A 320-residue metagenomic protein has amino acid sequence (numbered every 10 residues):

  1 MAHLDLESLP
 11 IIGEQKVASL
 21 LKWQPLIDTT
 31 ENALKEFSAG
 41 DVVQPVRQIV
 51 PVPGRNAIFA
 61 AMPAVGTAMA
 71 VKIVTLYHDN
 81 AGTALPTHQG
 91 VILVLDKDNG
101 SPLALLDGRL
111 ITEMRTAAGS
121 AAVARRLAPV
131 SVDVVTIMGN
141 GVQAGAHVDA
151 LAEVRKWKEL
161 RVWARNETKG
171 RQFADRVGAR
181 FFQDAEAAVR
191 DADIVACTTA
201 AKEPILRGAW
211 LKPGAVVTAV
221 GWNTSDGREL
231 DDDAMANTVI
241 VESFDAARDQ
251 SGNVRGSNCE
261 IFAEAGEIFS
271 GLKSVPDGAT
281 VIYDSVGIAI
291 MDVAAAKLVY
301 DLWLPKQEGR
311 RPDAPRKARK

Functional and structural regions predicted by a protein language model:
M1-E113, A121, S131, I290-V293 (+2 more regions): N-terminal ligand-binding/catalytic initiation module
K16-A18, T224-K320: Adenosine-phosphate binding glycine-rich loop
L127-V134, K156, K212-P213: Short helix-loop-beta connector
N140-G141: Glycine-rich Rossmann-fold phosphate-binding loop(s) that bind the pyrophosphate of adenine dinucleotide cofactors
A144-G145: N-terminal Rossmann-fold NAD(P) dinucleotide-binding loop
E153-R176: NAD(P)-binding Rossmann-fold cofactor-contacting core
A179-G256: Rossmann-like adenosine-cofactor binding region
